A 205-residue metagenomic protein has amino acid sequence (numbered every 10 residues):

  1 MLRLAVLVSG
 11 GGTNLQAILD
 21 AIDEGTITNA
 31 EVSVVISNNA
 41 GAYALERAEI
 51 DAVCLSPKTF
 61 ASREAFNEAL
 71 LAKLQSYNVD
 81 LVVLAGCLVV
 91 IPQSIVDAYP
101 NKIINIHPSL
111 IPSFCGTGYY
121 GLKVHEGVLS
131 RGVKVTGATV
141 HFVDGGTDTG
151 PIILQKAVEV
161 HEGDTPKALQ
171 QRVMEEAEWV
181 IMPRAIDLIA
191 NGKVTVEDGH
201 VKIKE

Functional and structural regions predicted by a protein language model:
M1-E205: One-carbon transfer enzymes
